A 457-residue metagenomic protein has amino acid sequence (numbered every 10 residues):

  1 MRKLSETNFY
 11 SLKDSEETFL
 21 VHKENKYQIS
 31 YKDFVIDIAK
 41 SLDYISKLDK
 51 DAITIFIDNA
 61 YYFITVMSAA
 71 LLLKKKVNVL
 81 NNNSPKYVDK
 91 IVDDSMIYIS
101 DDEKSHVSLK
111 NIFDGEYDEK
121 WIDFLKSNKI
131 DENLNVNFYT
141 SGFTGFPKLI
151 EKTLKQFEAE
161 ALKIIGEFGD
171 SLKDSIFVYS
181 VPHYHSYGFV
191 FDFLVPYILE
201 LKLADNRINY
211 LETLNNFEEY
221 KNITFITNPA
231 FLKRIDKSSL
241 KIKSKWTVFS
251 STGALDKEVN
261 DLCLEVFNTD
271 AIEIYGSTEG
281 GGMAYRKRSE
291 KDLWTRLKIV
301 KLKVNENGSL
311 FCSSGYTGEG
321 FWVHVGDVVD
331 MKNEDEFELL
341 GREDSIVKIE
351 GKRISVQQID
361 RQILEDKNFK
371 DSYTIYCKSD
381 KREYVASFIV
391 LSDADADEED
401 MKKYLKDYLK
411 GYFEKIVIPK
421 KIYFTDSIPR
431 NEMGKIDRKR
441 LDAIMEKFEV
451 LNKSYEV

Functional and structural regions predicted by a protein language model:
Y10-E16, E116-Y139, A159, D170-I176: Conserved pre-ATP/AMP-binding loop-to-beta segment of ANL
S15-K47, K152-K155: Conserved AMP-binding/adenylate-forming core of the ANL superfamily
S30-Y31, N135-L162: Conserved AMP-binding A3 loop
D43-N83, S175-H183: Conserved AMP-binding/adenylate-forming
E158-I176, Y184-I223: Conserved AMP-binding/adenylation subdomain of ANL enzymes
D236-K291, L302: Gly/Ser/Thr-rich phosphate-binding loop
G326-V417: AMP-binding/adenylate-forming catalytic core of the ANL superfamily
V347, T374, F388, Y408-V457: Conserved C-terminal "lid"/linker of ANL adenylate-forming enzymes
